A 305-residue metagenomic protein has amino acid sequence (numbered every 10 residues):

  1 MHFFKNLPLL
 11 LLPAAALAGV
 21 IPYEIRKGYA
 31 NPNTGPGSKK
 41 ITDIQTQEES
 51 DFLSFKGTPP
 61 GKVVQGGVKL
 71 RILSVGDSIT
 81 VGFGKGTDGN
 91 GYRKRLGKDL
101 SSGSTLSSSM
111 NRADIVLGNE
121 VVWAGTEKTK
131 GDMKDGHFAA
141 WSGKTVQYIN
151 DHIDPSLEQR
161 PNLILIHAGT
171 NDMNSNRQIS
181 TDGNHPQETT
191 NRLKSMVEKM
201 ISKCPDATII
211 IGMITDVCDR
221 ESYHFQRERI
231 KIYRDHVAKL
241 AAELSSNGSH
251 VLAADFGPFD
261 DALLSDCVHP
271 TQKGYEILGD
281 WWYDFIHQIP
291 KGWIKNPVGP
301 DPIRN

Functional and structural regions predicted by a protein language model:
M1-P22: Fungal secretory targeting signals
F55-G89: Short glycine-rich His-centered loop
V68-I72, G103-S108, L117-V121, Q159-I164 (+3 more regions): Loop/turn elements at helix/coil->beta-strand transitions in domains of secreted/extracellular proteins
V75, S265-N305: Histidine-centered active-site loop/cap adjacent to the catalytic His in serine esterases/O-acetyl transfer systems
V75-I79, A124-G131, I166-N171, G212-V217 (+2 more regions): Active-site-proximal beta-strand/loop segments in catalytic clefts of secreted hydrolases
I79-N191, Q226, K231: Conserved SGNH/GDSL esterase-like catalytic core that processes O-acyl groups on lipids and polysaccharides
H167-N171, V197-I232, A254-G257: Active-site segments of SGNH/GDSL-like serine hydrolases that catalyze O-acetyl group transfer/hydrolysis on lipids
D216-D255, V268-G279: Substrate-gating cap/lid alpha-helix
